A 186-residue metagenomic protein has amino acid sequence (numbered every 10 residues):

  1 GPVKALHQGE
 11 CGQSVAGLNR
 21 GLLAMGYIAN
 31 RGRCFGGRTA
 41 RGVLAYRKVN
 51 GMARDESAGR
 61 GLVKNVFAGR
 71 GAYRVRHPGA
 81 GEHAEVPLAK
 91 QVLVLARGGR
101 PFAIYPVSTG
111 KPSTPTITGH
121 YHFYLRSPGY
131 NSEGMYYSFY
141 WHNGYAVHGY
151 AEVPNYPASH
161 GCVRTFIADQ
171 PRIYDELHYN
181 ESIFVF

Functional and structural regions predicted by a protein language model:
G1-K4, L62-H83: Intrinsically disordered, low-complexity Ser/Thr-rich linker and spacer segments in cell-wall-related proteins
L6-A16, R20-N65: Short acidic, glycine/serine/threonine-rich helix-capping segments at coil-helix boundaries
L22-Y27, R47-R54, R70, R97 (+3 more regions): Sec/Tat-exported extracytoplasmic proteins
Y73-G81, P115-H120, L125-F186: Exported/periplasmic cell-wall-interacting domains
V75-R97: C-terminal extensions
A96-R100, H142-N143: Short acidic-glycine loop/turn motifs at beta-strand connectors
I104-P106: Residue-level detector of high-confidence beta-strand sites
T109-G110: A short acidic/small-residue loop/turn micro-motif
